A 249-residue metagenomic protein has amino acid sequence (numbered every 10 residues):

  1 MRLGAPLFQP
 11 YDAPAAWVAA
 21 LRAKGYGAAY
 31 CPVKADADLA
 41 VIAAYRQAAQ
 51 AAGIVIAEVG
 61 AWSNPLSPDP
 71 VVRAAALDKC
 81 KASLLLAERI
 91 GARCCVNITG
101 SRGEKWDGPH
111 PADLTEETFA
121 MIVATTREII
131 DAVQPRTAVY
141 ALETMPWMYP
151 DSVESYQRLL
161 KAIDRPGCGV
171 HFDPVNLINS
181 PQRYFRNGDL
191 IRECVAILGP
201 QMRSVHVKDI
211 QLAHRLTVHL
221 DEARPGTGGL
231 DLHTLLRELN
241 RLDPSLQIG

Functional and structural regions predicted by a protein language model:
M1-R93, E117, R127, R165-G169: N-terminal pre-domain/capping segments
Q9-Y11, A35, S63-P65, S101-G103 (+3 more regions): Active-site-proximal loop/turn and secondary-structure-junction residues that shape catalytic pockets, frequently
A19, A29, V59, T126-R224 (+2 more regions): Acidic/histidine-rich catalytic cores of soluble enzymes
L39-A51, C80-G91, V153-K161, D189-R203 (+1 more regions): Short amphipathic alpha-helices and their capping/turn segments at secondary-structure boundaries
Q50-A51, P70-V170: Active-site acidic/histidine proton-transfer and metal-coordination neighborhood in alpha/beta enzyme cores
N64-P70, G103-D113, I178-Q182, R215-V218: A short acidic, helix-capping loop that chelates divalent metal ions and anchors anionic groups
F119, V123, T227-L236: Glycine-rich S-adenosyl-L-methionine
P244-G249: Short acidic/histidine-rich active-site segments
